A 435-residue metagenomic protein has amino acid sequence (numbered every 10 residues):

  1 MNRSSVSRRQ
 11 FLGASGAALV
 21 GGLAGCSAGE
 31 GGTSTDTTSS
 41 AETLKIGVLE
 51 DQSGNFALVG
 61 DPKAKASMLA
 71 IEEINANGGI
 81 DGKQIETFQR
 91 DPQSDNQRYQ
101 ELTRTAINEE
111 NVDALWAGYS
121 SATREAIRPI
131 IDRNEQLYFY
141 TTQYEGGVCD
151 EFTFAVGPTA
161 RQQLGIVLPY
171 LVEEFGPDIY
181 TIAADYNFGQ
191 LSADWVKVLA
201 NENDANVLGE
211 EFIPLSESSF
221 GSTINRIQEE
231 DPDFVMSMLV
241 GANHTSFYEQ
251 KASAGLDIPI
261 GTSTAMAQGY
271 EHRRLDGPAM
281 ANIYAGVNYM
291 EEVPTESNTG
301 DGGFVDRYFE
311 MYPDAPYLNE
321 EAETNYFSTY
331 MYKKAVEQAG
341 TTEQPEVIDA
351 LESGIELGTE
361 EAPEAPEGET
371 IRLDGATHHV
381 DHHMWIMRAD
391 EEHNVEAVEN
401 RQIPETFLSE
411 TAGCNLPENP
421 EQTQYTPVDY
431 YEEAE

Functional and structural regions predicted by a protein language model:
M1-L19, L23: N-terminal secretory signal peptides and thylakoid transit peptides that target proteins across membranes
C26-T35: Bacterial lipoprotein signal-peptidase II cleavage site
T43-A66, R90-N96, Y119-S120, A183-Q190 (+2 more regions): Extracytoplasmic "Venus flytrap"
L58-K63, G78-G147, V156, E217 (+1 more regions): Beta-alpha junction/loop-to-helix N-cap segments that form part of ligand/metal-binding clefts
E101, F152-G255, T299: Extracellular/periplasmic Venus flytrap/periplasmic-binding protein
A106-Y119, F139-T141, Y180-A183, D231-G241 (+3 more regions): Periplasmic-binding protein-like
K251-Y326, G413-E418, P427-Y431: Extracellular/periplasmic periplasmic-binding protein-like sensory domains
E310-M311, A315-N319, K333-E399, I403: Segments of small-molecule ligand-sensing domains
